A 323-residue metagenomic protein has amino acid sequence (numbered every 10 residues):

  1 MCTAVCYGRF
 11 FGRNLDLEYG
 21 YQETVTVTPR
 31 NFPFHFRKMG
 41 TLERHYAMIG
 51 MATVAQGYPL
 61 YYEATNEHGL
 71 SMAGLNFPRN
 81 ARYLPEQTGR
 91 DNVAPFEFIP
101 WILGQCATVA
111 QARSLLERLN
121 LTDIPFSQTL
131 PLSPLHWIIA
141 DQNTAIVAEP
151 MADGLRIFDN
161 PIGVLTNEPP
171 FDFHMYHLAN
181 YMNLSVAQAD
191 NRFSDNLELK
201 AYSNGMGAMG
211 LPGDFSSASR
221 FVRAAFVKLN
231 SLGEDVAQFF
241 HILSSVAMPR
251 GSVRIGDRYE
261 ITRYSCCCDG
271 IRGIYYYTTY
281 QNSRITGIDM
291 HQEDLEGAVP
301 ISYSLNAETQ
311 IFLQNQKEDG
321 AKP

Functional and structural regions predicted by a protein language model:
M1-D91, D123, S304, D319 (+1 more regions): A contiguous strand-loop segment
M1-G8, I124-P125, L132-S133, Q142 (+1 more regions): C-terminus-biased signal that marks the final domain/tail of proteins
R9-F11, S71, T144-I146, L155 (+1 more regions): Hydrophobic residues embedded in beta-strands of well-ordered beta-sheets
G12, S71-G74, I138, V147 (+1 more regions): Structural recognition of the beta-strand scaffold that forms the well-ordered cores of secreted hydrolase catalytic
L17-G20, P78-N80, D153-R156, Q281-I285: Short, surface-exposed beta-strand-loop junctions and turns on beta-sheet-rich folds
G74, T88-N120, D214-M248: Alpha/propeptide regions of enzymes that mature by internal proteolysis
R118-R156: Catalytic cofactor-binding cores of redox enzymes
